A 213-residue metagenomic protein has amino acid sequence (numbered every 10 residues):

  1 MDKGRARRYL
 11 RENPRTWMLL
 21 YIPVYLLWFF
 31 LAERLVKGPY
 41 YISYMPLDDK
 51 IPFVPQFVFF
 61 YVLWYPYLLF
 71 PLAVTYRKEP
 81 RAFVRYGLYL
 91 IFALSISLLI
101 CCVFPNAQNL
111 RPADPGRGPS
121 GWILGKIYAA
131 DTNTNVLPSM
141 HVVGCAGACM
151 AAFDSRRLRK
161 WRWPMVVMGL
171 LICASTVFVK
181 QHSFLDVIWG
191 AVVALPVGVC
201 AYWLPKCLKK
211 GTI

Functional and structural regions predicted by a protein language model:
M1-L68, A113-R117, L124: N-terminal transmembrane-helix/juxtamembrane module of multi-pass inner/ER membrane proteins
P14-M18, I22, R85-Y86, M165 (+1 more regions): Residue-level signature of transmembrane alpha-helical entry/exit and packing/kink sites in multi-pass membrane
L26-W28, L94-C102, V167-V179: Aromatic-anchored segments of alpha-helical transmembrane domains
E33-L47, Y76-W161, L208-K209, I213: Membrane-interface loops
V58-P71, I91, S95, G144: Hydrophobic alpha-helical transmembrane segments
Y67-P71, V143-A151, M168-S175: Hydrophobic, membrane-inserted alpha-helices
R111-P115, T132-L137, L171-V199: Interfacial helix-loop-helix junctions of multi-pass membrane proteins
C149-D154, A194-Y202: Hydrophobic transmembrane alpha-helices
